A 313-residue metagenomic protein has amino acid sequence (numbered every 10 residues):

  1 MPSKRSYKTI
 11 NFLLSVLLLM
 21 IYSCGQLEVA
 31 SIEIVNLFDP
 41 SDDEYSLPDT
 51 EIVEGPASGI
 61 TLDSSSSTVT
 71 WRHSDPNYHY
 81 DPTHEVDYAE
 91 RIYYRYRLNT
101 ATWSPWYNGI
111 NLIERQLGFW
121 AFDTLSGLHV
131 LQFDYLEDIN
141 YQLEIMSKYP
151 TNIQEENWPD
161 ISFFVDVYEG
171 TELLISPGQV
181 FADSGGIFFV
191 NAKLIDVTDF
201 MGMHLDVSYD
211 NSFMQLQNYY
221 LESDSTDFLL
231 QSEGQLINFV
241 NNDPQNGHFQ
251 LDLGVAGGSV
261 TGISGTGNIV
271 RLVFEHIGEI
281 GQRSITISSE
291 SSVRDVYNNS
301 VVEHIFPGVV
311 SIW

Functional and structural regions predicted by a protein language model:
P2-L13: Bacterial N-terminal signal peptides that target proteins for export
N11, N36, N77, N99 (+11 more regions): Detector for Asparagine
L13, I60, T83-E85, F122 (+5 more regions): Residues embedded in well-ordered secondary-structure elements
L14-L18: Hydrophobic helical h-region of N-terminal Sec-dependent signal peptides in bacterial secretory/periplasmic proteins
M20-S23: C-terminal motif of bacterial Sec signal peptides marking the signal peptidase cleavage site
G25-G170: Low-complexity, disordered linker/stalk regions enriched in Pro/Thr/Ser/Gly
D166-W313: Acidic, low-complexity intrinsically disordered segments
